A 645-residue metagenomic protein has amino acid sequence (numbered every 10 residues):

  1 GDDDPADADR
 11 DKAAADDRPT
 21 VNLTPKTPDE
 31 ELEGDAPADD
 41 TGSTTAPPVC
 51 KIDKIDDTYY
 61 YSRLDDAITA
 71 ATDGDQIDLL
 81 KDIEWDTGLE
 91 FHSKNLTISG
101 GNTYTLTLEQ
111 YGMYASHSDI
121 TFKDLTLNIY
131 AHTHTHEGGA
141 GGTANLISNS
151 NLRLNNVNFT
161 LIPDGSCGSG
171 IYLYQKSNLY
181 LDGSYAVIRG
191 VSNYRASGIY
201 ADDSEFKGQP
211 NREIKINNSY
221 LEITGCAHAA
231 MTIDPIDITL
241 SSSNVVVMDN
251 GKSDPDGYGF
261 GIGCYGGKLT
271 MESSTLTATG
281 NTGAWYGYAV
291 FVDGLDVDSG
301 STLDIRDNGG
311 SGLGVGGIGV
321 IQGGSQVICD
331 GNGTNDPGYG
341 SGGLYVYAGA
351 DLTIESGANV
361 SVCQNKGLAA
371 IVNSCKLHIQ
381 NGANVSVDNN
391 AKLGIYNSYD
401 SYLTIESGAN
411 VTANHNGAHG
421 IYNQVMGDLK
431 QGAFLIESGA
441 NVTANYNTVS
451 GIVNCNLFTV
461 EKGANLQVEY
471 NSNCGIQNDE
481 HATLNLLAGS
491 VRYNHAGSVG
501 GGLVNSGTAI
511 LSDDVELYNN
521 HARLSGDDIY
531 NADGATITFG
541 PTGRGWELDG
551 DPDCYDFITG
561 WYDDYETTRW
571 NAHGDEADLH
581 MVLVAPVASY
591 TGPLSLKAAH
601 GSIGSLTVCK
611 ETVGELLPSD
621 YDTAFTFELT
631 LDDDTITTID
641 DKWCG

Functional and structural regions predicted by a protein language model:
D2-A70, S274, S301, A409 (+4 more regions): Extracellular/surface-exposed low-complexity segments
D57-Y61, T103-T105, D633-D640: Surface-exposed loop/edge segments in extracytoplasmic proteins
D65, Q76-L96, N102-Y111, L127 (+1 more regions): N-terminal extracellular ligand-recognition/capping segment immediately after the signal peptide
A67, L79, I98, I529 (+2 more regions): Extracellular/surface recognition and adhesion modules
K81, K94-I120, S177, G267 (+11 more regions): Extracellular, surface-exposed repeat architectures
W85-G88, T107-Y114, Y130-I147, T160-Q175 (+17 more regions): Extracellular beta-strand/beta-solenoid scaffold signature
L96-G100, I120-D124, L152-N156, L179-G183 (+21 more regions): All-beta strand scaffolds that present successive hydrophobic residues in beta-strands
G601-G645: Solvent-exposed loop/turn and edge beta-strand elements of beta-rich ligand-binding domains
